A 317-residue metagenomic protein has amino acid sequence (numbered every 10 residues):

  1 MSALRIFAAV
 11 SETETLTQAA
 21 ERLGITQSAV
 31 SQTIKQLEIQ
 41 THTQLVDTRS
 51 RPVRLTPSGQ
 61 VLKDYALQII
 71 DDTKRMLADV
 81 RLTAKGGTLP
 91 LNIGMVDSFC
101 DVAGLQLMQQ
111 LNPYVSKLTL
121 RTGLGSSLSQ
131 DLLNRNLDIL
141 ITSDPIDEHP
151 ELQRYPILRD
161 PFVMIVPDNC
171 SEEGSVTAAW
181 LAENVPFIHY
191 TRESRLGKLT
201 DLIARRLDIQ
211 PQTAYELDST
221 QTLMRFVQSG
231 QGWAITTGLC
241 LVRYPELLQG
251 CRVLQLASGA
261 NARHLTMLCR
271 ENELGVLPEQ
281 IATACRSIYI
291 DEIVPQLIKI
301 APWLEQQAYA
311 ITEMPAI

Functional and structural regions predicted by a protein language model:
A8-T26: Short helix-boundary/capping micro-motifs
E38-P57: A short LG(V/I)-centered, amphipathic sequence patch enriched for acidic residue(s) preceding the LG motif
T88-E148, L217: Central regulatory/effector-binding core of bacterial HTH transcription factors
G125-L128, L133-N136, S143, R195-L254 (+1 more regions): Hydrophobic hinge/microswitch elements
H149-Y155, D160, S175, R225-N272 (+1 more regions): Beta-alpha-beta core module
E151-T191: Flexible hinge/capping segments at coil-to-helix
E172-E173, P186-L207, G275-A284, Y289-A301: Secondary-structure junction motif
G238-L247, S258-I317: C-terminal effector-binding regulatory domain of bacterial HTH transcription factors
